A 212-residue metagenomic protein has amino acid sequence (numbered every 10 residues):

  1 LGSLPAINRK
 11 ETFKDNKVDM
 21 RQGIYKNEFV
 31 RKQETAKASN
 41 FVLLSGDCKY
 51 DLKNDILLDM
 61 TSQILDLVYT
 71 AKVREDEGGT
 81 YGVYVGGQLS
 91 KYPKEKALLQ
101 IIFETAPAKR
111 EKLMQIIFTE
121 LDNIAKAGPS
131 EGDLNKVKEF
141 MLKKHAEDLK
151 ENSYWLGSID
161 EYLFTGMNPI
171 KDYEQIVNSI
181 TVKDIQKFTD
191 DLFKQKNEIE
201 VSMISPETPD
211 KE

Functional and structural regions predicted by a protein language model:
L1-E11: Glycine-centered hinge/linker elements that transmit conformational signals in sensory and ligand-binding systems
P5, L65-Y69, F118-K126: Short amphipathic alpha-helical signal-transduction/dimerization elements
K10-V68: His/Glu-based metal-binding/catalytic segments typifying zinc-dependent metallopeptidases
F13-I24, G132-L142, T208: Short proline/glycine- and acidic-rich turn/helix-capping motifs at secondary-structure junctions
E28-V30, A71-K72, G86-L89, Y173-Q175 (+1 more regions): Generic recognition of flexible, low-complexity loop/linker segments
K37-D55, D59, R74-S179, E198-S205: M16 family metallopeptidases and their MPP-like homologs
Q186-I204: Bilobed periplasmic-binding protein-like "clamshell/Venus-flytrap" ligand-binding domains
S205-E212: Detector for C-terminal structural segments
